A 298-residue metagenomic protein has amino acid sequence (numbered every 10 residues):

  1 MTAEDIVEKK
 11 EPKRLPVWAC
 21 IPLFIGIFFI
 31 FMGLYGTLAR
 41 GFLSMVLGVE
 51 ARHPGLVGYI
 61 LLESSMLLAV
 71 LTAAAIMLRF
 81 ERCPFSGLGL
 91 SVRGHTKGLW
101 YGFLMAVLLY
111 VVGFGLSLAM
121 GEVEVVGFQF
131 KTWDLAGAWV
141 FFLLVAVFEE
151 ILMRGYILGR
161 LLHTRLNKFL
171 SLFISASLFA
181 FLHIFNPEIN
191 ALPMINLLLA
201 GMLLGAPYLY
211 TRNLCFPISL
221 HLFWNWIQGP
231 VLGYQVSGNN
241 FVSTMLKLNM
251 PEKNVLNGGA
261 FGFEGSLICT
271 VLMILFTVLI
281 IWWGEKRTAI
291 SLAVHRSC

Functional and structural regions predicted by a protein language model:
M1-F85, G229-C298: N-terminal, membrane-interfacial amphipathic/helix-forming hydrophobic leader that caps and precedes the first
E4, T37-L61, E81-F148, L158-T164 (+2 more regions): Juxtamembrane helix-loop-helix connectors linking adjacent transmembrane helices in multi-pass membrane enzymes
K10-R14, F148-I174, A206-N213: Membrane-interface helix/loop boundary segments of multi-pass membrane proteins
W18-G26, I60, S64, L99-L104 (+6 more regions): Hydrophobic alpha-helical transmembrane segments
L34, P193-N254: Functionally important transmembrane alpha-helices
S64-L68, T72, T132-V140, F148 (+3 more regions): Membrane-embedded alpha-helical segments of multi-pass membrane proteins, especially the transmembrane helices
Y110-G113, K168-I184, L197-L198: Small-polar-interrupted transmembrane alpha-helices in polytopic inner-membrane proteins
M120-F128, L182-A191: Membrane-interface helix caps and helix-loop-helix hairpins in membrane proteins
